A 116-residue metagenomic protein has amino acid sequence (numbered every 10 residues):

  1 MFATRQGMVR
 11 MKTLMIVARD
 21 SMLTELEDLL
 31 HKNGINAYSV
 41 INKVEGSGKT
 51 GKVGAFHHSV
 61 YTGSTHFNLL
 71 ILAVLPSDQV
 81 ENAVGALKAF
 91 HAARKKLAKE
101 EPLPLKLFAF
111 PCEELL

Functional and structural regions predicted by a protein language model:
F2-L116: Positively charged, small/polar-rich N-terminal and surface patches that mediate targeting and assembly and bind
